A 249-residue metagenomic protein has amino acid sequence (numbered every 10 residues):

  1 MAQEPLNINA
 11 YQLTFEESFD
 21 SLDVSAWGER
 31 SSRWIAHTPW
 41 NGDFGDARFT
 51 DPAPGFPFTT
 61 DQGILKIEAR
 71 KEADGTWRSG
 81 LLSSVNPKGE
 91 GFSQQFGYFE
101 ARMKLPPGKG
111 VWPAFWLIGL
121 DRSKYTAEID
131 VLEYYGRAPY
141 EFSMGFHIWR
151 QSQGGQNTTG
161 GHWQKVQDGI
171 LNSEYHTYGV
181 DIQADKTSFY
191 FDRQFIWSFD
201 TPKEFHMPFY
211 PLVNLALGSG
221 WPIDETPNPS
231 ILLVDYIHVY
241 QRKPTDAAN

Functional and structural regions predicted by a protein language model:
M1-N249: GH16 jelly-roll
